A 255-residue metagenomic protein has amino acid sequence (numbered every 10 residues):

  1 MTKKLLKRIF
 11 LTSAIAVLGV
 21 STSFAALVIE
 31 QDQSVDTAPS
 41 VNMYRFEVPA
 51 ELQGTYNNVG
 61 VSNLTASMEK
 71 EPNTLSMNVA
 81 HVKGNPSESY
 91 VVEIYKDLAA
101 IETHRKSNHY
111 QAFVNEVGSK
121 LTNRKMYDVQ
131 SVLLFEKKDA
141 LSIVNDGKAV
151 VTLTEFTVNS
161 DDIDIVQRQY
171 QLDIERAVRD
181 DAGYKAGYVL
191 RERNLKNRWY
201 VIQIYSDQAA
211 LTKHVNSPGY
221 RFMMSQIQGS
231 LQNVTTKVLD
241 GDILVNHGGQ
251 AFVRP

Functional and structural regions predicted by a protein language model:
T2-S13: Bacterial N-terminal signal peptides that target proteins for export
T12-S21: Bacterial N-terminal signal peptides
A25-A38, N78-S87, A112-V150, E155-N159 (+2 more regions): Glycine-rich beta-strand-turn "strand-cap" elements at beta-sheet edges
Q31, A38-P86, Y90-V92: The feature marks the first
R45-E47, V92-I94, T157, I202-I204: Short hydrophobic/aromatic beta-strand micro-patches that form the beta-sheet surface supporting nucleotide- or nucleic
E47-N57, T157-R168: Short, surface-exposed ligand-recognition loops at beta-strand->loop->(often short) alpha-helix junctions that present
S62-N78, I94-D128, V178-K185, I204-D240: An amphipathic, aromatic/His-enriched active-site/gating alpha helix that lines ligand/cofactor pockets
S160-Y188: A mid-sequence, solvent-exposed acidic-amphipathic segment
